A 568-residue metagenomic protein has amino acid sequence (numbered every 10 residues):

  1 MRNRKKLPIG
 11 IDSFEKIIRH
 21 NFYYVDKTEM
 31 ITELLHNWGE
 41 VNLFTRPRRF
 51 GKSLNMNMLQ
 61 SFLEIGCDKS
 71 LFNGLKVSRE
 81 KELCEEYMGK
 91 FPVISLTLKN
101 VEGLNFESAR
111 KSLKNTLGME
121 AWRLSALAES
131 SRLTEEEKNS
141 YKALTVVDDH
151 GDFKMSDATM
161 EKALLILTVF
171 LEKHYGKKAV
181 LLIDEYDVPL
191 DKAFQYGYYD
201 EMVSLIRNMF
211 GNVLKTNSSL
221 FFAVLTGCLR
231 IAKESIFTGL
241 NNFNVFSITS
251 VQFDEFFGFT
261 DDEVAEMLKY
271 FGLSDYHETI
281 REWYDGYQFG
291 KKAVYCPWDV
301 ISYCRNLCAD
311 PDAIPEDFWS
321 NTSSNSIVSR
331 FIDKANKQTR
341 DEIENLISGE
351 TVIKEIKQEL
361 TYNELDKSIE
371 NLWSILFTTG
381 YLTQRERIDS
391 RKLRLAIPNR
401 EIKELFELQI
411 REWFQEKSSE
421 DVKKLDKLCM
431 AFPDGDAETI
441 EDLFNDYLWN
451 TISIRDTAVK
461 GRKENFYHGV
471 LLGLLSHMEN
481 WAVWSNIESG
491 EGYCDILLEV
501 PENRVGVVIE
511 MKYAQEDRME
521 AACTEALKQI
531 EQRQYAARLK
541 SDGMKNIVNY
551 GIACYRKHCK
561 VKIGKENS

Functional and structural regions predicted by a protein language model:
M1-E80: Walker A/P-loop-proximal flanking segment of P-loop NTPase domains
I9-I18, V101-L104, S108, S112-E161 (+1 more regions): Conserved P-loop NTPase mechanochemical-coupling segment
S61-L127: P-loop NTPase motor core
A121, A163-H174, E201-F221, Y535-R538: Substrate-engagement module of ASCE P-loop NTPases
L182, V188, Y198-G239: Sensor-1/coupling segment of RecA-like P-loop NTPase cores
K233-T238, F246-R305, E342: Amphipathic alpha-helical segments of the small helical/lid subdomains adjacent to P-loop NTPase cores
F243, Y295-Q534, K560-S568: Extended alpha-helical interface modules used as scaffolds for assembling large macromolecular complexes
C523-T524, Q534-I563: Nucleic-acid nuclease catalytic cores
